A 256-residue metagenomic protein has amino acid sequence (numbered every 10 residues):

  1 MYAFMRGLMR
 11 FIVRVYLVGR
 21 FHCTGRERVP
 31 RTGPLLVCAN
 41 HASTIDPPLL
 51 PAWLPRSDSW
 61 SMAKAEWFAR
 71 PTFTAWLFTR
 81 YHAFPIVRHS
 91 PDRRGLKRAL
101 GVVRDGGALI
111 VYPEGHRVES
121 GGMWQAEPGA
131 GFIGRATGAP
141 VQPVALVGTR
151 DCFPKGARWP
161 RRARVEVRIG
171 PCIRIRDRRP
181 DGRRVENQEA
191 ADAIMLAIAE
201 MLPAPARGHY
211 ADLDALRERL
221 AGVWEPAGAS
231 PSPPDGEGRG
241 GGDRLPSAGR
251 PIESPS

Functional and structural regions predicted by a protein language model:
Y2-V18, A75, T79-H82: Short hydrophobic helices that act as membrane-entry/anchoring signals
F4, L8, R94-S256: Non-catalytic C-terminal accessory region of glycerolipid acyltransferases and related lyso-lipid remodeling enzymes
R10-H41: Helix-to-loop junction immediately C-terminal to a conserved catalytic motif
Y16-V18, R56, F78-R80, A136 (+1 more regions): Short, well-ordered coil/turn elements that cap or connect secondary structure elements
G19, H89-R93: A conditional alpha-helix N-cap/helix-loop micro-motif detector
G25, N40, A63-K64, H82 (+2 more regions): A secondary-structure boundary/capping signal
P30-S90, R98: Catalytic core of membrane glycerolipid acyltransferases/transacylases, capturing the structured, soluble-facing
